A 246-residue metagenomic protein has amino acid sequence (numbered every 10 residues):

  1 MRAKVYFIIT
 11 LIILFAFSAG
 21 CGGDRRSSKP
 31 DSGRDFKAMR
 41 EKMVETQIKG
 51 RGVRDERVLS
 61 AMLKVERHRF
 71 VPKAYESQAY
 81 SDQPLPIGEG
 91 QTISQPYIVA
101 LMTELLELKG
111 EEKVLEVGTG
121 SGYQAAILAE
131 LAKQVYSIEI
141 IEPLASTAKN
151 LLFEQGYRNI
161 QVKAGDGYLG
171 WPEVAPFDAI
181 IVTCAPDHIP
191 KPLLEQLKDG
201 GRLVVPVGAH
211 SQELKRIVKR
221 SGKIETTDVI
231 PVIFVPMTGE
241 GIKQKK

Functional and structural regions predicted by a protein language model:
M1-I8: Bacterial N-terminal signal peptides that target proteins for export
K4, F17-G20, K133: Intrinsic disorder/low-complexity segments
I9-S18: Bacterial N-terminal signal peptides
F15, K37, D55-E56, P96 (+3 more regions): A generic "functional-site adjacency" signal
C21-L115, Q124-I127, L131, S146-T147 (+2 more regions): Class I SAM-dependent transferase core
E107-I224: Conserved nucleotide-cofactor-binding alpha/beta core module
